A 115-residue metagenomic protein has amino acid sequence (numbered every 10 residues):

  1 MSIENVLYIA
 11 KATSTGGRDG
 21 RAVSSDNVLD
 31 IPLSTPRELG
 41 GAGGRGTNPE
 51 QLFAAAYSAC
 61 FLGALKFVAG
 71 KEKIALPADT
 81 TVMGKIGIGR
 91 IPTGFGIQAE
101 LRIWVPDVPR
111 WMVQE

Functional and structural regions predicted by a protein language model:
M1-A55, L62-E115: Extended beta-strand/beta-hairpin segments
